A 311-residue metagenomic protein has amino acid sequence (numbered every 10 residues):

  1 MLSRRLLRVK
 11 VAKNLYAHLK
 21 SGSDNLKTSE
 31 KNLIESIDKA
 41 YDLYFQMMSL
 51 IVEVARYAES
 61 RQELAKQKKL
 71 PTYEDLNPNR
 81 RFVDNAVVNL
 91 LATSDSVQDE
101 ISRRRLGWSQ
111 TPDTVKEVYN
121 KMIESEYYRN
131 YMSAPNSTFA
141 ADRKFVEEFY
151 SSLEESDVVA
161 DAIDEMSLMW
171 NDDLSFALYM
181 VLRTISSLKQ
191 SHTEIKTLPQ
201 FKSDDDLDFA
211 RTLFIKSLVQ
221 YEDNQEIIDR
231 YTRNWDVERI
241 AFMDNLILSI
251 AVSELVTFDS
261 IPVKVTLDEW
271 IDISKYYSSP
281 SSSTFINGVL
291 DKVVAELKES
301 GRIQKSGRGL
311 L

Functional and structural regions predicted by a protein language model:
M1-L311: Class I Rossmann-like S-adenosyl-L-methionine
